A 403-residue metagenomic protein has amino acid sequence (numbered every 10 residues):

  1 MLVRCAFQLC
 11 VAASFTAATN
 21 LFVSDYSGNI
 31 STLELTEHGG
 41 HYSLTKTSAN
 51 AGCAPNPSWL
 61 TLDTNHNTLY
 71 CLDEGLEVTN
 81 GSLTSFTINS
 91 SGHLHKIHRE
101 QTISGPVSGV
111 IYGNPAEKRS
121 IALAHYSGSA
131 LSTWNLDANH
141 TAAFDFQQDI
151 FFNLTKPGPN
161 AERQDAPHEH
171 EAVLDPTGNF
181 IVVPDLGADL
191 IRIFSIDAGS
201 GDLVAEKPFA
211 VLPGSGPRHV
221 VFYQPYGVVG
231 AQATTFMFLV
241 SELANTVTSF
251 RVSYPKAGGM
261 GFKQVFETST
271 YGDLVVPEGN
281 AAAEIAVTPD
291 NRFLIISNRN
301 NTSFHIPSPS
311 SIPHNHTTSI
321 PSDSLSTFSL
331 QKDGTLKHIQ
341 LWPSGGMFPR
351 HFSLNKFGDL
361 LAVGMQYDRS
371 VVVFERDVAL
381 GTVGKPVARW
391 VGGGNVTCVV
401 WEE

Functional and structural regions predicted by a protein language model:
M1-T19: Fungal secretory targeting signals
A18-T19, N65-N67, K118-R119, T177-N179 (+4 more regions): Short coil/turn segments that connect the beta-strands within blades of beta-propeller domains
L33-Y42, S85-H93, W134-D145, F194-D202 (+3 more regions): Short loop/turn segments immediately following beta-strands, especially the blade-tip and inter-blade linker loops
A49-C53, R99-I103, A161-A166, F209-P213 (+3 more regions): Surface loop/turn motifs at the tips and blade-to-blade linkers of beta-strand repeat domains
H93-E171: Asp-box/WD-like beta-propeller blade repeats and closely related beta-sheet repeat scaffolds
Q147-Q164, K263-P277, Q340-P343, W390-E403: Surface-exposed loop and turn segments in beta-propeller and other repeat-based domains that flank or scaffold
G279-M365: Loop/turn-rich, solvent-exposed surfaces of beta-rich toroidal or solenoidal domains
